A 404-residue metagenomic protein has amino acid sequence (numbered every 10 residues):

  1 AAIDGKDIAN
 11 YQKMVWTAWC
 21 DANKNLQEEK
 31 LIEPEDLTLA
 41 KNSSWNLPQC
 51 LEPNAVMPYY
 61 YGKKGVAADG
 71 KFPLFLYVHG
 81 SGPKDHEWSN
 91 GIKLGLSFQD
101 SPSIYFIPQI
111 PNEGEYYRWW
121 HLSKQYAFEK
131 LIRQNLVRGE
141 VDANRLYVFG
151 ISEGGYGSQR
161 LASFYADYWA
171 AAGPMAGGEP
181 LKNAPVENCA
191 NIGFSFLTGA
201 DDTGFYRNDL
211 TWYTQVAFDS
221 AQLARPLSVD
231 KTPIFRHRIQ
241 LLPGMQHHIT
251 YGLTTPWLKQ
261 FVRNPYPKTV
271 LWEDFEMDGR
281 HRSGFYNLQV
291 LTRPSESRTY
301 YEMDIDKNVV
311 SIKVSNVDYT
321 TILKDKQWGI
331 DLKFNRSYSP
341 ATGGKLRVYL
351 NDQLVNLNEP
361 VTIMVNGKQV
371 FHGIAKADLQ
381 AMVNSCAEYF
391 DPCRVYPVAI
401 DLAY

Functional and structural regions predicted by a protein language model:
A1-F72, F371-Y404: A domain-start/cap signature at the N-terminus of enzymes
A1-K6, D219-Y404: Alpha/beta-hydrolase-fold serine-hydrolase catalytic core, especially in secreted/extracellular enzymes
K64-G70, Y116-S152, A166-Y168: Gly/Ser-rich "nucleophile elbow"/oxyanion-hole loop immediately N-terminal to the catalytic nucleophile in hydrolases
V66-R118, G204: Short substrate-entry loop that stabilizes the transition state in hydrolases
G70-L74, D100-Y105, D142-L146, A166-A171 (+2 more regions): Loop/turn elements at helix/coil->beta-strand transitions in domains of secreted/extracellular proteins
H86-S97, L131, A176-E187: Alpha-helical scaffolding within the catalytic cores of extracellular/periplasmic polymer-degrading hydrolases
N144-A190: Primarily recognizes the serine-hydrolase "nucleophile elbow" in alpha/beta-hydrolase and SGNH/GDSL folds
A171-K259: The feature captures the conserved acid-bearing segment of alpha/beta-hydrolase catalytic domains
